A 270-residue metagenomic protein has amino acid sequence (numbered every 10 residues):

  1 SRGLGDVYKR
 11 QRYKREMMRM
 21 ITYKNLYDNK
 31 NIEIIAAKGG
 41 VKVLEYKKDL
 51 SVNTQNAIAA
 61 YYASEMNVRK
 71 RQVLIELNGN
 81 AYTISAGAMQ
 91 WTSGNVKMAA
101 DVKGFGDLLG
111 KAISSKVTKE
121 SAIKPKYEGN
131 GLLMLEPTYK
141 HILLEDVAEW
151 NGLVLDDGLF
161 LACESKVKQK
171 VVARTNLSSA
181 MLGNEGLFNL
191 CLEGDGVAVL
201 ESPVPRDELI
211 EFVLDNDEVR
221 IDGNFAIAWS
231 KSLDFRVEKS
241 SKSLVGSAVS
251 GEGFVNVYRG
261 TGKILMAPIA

Functional and structural regions predicted by a protein language model:
S1-Y8: Short, small-residue-biased leader/transition segments that mark boundaries at the very start of proteins
R19-A270: Phosphate/adenylate-binding glycine loop and adjacent helical scaffold
